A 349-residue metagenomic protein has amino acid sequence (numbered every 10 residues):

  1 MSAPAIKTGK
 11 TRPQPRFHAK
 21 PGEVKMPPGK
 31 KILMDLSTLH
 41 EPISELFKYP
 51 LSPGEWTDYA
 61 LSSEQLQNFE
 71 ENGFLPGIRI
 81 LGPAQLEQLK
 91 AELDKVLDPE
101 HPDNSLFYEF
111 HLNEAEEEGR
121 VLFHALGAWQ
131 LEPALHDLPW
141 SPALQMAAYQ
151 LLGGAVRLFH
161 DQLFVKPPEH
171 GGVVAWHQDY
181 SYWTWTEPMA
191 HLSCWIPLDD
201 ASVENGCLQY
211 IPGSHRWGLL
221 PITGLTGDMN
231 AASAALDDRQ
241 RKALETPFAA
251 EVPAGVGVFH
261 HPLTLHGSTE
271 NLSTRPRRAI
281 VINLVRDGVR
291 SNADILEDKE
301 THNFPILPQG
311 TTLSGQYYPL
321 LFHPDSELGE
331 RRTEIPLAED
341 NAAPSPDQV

Functional and structural regions predicted by a protein language model:
M1-T8: N-terminal acidic, proline/glycine-rich, low-complexity intrinsically disordered segments
A3, P13, F17, E23-E55 (+3 more regions): Non-heme Fe(II)/2-oxoglutarate
R12-N72, I78-W176, Y182-W185, T223 (+2 more regions): Non-heme Fe(II)-dependent double-stranded beta-helix
Y49, A201-L265, V289: Double-stranded beta-helix
D58, F74-P76, S193-P197, P247-A249 (+2 more regions): Conserved hydrophobic/aromatic beta-strand scaffold that supports enzyme active sites
P133, M146-A147, S181-T184, I196-D199 (+2 more regions): Short helix-to-loop capping/linker segments positioned immediately adjacent to catalytic or ligand/cofactor-binding
Q178-D179, D228-L244, T274-P276, D294-H302: Short, surface-exposed loop/helix-turn segments at secondary-structure junctions that function as lids/hinges flanking
T184-V203, E251-V252, N283-R286: Short, conserved beta-strand element in jelly-roll/cupin
